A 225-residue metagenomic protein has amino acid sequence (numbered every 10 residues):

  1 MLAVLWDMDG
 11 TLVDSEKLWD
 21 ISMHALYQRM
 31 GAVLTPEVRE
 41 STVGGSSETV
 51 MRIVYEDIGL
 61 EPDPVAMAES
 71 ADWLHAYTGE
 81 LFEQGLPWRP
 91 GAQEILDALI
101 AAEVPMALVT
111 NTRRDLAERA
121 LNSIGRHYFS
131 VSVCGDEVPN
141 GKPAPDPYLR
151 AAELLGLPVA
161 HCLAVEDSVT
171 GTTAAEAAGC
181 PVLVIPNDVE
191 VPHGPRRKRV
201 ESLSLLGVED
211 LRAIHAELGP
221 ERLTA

Functional and structural regions predicted by a protein language model:
M1-E40: Active-site neighborhood of HAD-like aspartate-dependent phosphohydrolases
M1-L2, Q93-I100, R113-A225: Asp-based, Mg2+/Mn2+-dependent phosphohydrolase catalytic module
T11, T110-T112: Conserved phosphate-coupling serine/threonine residues in phosphotransfer and NTP-handling enzymes
L18, T42-S46, W73, P87-G91 (+3 more regions): Short beta->alpha linker loops
D20, H24, S47-R52, A71 (+3 more regions): An amphipathic alpha-helix signature
H24-Y27, E48-P62, A120, A152: Helix-loop "lid/cap" segments that line or gate small-molecule binding pockets
R29-A32, I58-P62, I124-Y128, G156-L157: Short helix-capping segments at alpha-helix termini
V33, Y55-E94, A102: Metal-dependent phosphoesterase signature
